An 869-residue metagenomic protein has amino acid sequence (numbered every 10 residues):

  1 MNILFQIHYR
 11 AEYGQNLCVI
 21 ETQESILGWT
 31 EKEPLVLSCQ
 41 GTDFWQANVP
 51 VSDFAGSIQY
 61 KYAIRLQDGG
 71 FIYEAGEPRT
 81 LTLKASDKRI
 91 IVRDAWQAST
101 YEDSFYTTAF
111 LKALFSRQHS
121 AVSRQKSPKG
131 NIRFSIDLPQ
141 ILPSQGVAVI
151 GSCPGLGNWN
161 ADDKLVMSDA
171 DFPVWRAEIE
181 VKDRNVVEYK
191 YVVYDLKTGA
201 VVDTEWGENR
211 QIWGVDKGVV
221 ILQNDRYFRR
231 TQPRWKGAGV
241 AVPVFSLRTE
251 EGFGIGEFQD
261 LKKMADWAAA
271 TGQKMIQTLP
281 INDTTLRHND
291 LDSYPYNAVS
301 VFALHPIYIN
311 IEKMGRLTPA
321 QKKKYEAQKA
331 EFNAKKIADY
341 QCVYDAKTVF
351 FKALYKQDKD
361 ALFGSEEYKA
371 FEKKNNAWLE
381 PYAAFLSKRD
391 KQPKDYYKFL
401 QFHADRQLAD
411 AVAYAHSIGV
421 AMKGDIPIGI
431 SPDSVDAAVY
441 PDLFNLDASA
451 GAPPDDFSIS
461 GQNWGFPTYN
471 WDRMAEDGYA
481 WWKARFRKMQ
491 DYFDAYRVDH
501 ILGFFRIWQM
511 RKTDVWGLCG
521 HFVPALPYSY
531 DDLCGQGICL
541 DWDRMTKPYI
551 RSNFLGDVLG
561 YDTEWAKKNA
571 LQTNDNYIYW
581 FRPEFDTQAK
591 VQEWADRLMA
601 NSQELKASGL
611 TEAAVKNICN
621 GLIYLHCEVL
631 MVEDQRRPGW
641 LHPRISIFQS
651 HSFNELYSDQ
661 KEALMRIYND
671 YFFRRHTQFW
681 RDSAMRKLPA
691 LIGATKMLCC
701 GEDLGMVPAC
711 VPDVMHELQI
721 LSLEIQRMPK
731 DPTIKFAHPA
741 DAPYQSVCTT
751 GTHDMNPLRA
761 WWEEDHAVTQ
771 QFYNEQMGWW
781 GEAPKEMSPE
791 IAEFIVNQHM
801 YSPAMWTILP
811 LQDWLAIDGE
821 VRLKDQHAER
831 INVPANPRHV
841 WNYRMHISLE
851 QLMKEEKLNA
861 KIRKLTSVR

Functional and structural regions predicted by a protein language model:
M1-F5, G130-F134: Structural beta-strand segments of beta-rich domains
N2, R10-A55, R65-K84, L138-V186 (+2 more regions): Aromatic-rich carbohydrate-binding modules that target alpha-glucans
Q6, I20, S38, A63 (+13 more regions): Residues in well-ordered beta-strands of folded domains
G28-W29, W45, Q67-E74, A85-D87 (+14 more regions): Tryptophan-centered motif/residue detector
I58, L81, D87, T100 (+3 more regions): Compositionally biased regions
L83-A98, W213-Q232: Low-complexity, Pro/Ser/Thr- and charge-rich linker/hinge segments at domain boundaries
S104-R133, E178-D183, D216-R869: Catalytic cores of glycan-processing enzymes that make or break glycosidic bonds
